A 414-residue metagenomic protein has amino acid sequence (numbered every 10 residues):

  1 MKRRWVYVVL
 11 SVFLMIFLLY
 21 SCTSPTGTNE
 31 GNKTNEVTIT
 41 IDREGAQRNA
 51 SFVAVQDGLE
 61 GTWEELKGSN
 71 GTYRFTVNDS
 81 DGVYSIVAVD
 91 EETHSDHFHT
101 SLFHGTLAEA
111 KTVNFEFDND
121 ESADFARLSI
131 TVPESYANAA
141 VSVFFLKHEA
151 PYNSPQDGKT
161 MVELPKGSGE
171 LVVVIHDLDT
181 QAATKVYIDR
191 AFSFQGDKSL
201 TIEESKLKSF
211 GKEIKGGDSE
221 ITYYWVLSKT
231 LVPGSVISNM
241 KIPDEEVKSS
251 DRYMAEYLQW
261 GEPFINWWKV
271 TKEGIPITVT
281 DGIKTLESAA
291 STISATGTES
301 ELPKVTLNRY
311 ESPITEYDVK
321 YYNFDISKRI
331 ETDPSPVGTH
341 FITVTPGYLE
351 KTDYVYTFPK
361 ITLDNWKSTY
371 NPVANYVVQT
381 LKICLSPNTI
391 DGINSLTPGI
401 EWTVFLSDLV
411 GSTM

Functional and structural regions predicted by a protein language model:
M1-L10: Bacterial N-terminal signal peptides that target proteins for export
R4-W5, E44, V186, A191 (+2 more regions): Positively charged, low-complexity intrinsically disordered regions
V9-V12, N394: Alpha-helical protein-protein interaction elements
L18-S21: C-terminal motif of bacterial Sec signal peptides marking the signal peptidase cleavage site
T23-P25: Bacterial signal peptide processing site
G27-S300, E401-T413: Preference for solvent-exposed, low-hydrophobicity sequence contexts
K241-M414: Hydrophilic extracytoplasmic domains
